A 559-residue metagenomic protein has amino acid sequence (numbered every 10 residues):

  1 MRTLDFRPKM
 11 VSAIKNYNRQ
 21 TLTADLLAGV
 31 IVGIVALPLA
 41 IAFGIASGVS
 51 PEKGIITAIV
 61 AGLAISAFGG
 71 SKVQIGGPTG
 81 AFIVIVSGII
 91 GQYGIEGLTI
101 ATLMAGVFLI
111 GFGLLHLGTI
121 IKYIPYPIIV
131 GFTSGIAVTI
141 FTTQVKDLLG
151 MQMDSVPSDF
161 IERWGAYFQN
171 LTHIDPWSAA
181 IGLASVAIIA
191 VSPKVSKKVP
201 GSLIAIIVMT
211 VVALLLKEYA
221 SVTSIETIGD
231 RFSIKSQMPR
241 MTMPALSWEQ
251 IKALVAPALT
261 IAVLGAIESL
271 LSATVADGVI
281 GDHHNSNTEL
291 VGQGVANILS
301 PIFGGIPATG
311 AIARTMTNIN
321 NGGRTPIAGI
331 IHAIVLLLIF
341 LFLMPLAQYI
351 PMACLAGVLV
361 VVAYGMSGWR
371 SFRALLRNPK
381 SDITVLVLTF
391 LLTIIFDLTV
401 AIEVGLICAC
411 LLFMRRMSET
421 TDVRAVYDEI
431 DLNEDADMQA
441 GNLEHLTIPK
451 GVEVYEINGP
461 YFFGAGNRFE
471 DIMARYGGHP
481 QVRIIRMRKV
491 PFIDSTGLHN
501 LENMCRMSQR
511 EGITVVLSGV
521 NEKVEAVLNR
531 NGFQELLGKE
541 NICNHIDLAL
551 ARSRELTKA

Functional and structural regions predicted by a protein language model:
M1-L432, G512: Transmembrane helical cores of multi-pass ion-transport proteins
A28, V186, A190, N467 (+3 more regions): Short, contiguous clusters of charged residues that form electrostatic/catalytic patches at enzyme active sites, used
G76, G131, R486, L517-S518 (+1 more regions): Active-site-adjacent beta-strand anchor residues
V86, Y167, F469-M473, A549 (+1 more regions): Generic hydrophobic alpha-helical segments
I298, N529-R530, L548-A551: Short secondary-structure transition/capping segments
I334, V524-E525, N544: Short secondary-structure capping/turn micro-motifs that flank functional sites
G365-L536, R554-T557: The feature marks cytosolic C-terminal regulatory regions of anion transporters and related permeases
L536-R552: Short acidic-hydrophobic, aromatic-tinged amphipathic segments that line or gate anion-handling sites
